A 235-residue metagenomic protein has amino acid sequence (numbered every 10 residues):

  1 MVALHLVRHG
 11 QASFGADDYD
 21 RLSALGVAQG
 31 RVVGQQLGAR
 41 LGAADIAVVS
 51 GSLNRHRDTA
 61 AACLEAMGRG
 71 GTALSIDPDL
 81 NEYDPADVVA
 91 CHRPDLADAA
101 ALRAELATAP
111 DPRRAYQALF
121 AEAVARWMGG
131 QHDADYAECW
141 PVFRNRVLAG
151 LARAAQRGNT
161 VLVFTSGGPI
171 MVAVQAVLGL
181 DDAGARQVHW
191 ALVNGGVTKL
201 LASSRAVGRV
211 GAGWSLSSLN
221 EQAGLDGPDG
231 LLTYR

Functional and structural regions predicted by a protein language model:
V2-D77, W140-P141: Active-site-proximal alpha-helix that buttresses catalytic centers in soluble enzyme cores
L4, I46, N159-T165: Generic beta-sheet signal
G10, G167-G168, N220-E221: Active-site metal-binding loops of divalent metal-dependent hydrolases
Q36, R40, A62-A66, R153 (+2 more regions): Active-site catalytic microenvironments for nucleophilic, acid-base chemistry
S50-G51, N145, F164-T165: Short beta-strand scaffold positions
R69, E82-D111, P141, R157-T160 (+1 more regions): Acidic, low-complexity terminal tails and accessory targeting/binding regions of phosphate-metabolizing enzymes
A97-A134: Extended, charge-rich helix/loop segments that form flexible, surface "patches" used to engage negatively charged
G130-V161: A mid-sequence, solvent-exposed acidic-amphipathic segment
